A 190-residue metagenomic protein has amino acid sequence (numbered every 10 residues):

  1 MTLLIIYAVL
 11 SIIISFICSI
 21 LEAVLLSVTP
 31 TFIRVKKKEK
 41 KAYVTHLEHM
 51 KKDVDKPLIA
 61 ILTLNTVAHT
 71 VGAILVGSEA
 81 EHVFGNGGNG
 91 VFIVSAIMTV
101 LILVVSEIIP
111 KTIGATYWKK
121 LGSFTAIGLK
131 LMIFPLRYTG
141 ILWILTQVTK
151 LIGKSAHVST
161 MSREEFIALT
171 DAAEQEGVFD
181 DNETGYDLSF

Functional and structural regions predicted by a protein language model:
M1-F179: Membrane-embedded alpha-helical segments of inner-membrane proteins
N182-F190: Long, charged amphipathic helices and adjacent flexible linkers at domain junctions
